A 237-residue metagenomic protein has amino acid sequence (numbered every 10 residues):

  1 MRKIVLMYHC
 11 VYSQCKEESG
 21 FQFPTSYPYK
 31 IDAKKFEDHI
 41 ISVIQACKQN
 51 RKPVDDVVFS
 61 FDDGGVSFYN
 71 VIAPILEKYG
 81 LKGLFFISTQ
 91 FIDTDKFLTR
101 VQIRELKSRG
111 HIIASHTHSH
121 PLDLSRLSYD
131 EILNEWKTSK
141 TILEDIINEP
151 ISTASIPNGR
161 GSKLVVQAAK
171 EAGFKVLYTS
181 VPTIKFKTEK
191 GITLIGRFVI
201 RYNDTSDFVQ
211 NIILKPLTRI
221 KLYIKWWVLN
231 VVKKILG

Functional and structural regions predicted by a protein language model:
M1-R2, M7, C15-S19, G196-G237: Membrane-proximal basic amphipathic "stem/tether" segments
K3-F23, D55-V57, G65, E77-L164 (+2 more regions): Metal-dependent polysaccharide deacetylase catalytic core of the NodB/CE4 family, i.e., the active-site-bearing domain
F21-V54, E144, K170-K190, V228-G237: C-terminal domain-boundary segment and adjacent tail
P28-K35, G64, L98, E131-T138 (+1 more regions): Soluble or luminal CAZymes and related metallo-dependent hydrolases
G64-N70: Short acidic, Gly/Ser-rich segments with clustered Asp/Glu that frequently serve as metal-coordination loops in enzyme
S88-I92, V181-K185, I200-R201: Short, acidic/turn-prone active-site loops that include or flank metal/cofactor- and phosphate-binding residues
